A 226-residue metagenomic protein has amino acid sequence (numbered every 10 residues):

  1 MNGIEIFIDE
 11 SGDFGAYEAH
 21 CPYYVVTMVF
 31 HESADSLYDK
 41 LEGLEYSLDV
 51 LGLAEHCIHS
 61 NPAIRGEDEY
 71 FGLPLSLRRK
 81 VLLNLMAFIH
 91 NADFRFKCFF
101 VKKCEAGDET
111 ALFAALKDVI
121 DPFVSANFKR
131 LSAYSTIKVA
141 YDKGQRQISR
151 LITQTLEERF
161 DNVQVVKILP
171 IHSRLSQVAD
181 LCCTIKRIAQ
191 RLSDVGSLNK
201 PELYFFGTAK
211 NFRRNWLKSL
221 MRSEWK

Functional and structural regions predicted by a protein language model:
M1-K226: Phosphate-ester processing/binding pockets and catalytic centers
